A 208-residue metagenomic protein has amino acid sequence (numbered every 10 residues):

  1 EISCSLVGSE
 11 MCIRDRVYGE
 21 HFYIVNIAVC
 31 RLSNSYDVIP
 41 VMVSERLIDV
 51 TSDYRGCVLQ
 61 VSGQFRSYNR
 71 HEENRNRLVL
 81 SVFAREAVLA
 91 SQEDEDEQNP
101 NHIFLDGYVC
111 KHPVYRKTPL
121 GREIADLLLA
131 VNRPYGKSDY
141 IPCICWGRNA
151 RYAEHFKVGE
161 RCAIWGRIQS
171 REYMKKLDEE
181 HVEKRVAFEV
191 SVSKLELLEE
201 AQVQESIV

Functional and structural regions predicted by a protein language model:
E1-G8, I13: Single conserved hydrophobic/aromatic residue that forms the stacking wall/gate of nucleotide- or nucleobase-binding
S9-E10, V109, I168: Conserved hydrophobic positions within beta-strands
R14-G19, Q64-Q92, P113-P119, E154 (+1 more regions): OB-fold single-stranded nucleic acid-binding module
R16-V29, Y115-V131: Short aromatic-glycine-enriched beta-strand elements
S33-Y54, Y135-H155: A beta-strand/beta-hairpin structural motif
G56-V58, G159: Loop/turn positions that initiate beta-strands
Q204-V208: Short acidic DE-rich linear segments
